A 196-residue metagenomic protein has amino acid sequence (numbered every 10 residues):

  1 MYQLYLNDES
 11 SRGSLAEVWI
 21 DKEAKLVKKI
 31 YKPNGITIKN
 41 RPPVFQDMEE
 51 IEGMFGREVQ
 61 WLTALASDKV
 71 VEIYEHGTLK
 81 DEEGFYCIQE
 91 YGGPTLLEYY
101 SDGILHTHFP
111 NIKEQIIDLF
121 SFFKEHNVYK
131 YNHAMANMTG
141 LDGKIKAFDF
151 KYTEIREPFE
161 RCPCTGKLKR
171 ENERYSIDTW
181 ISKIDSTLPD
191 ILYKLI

Functional and structural regions predicted by a protein language model:
L4-N7, R12-V59: ATP-binding glycine-rich loop module of kinase domains
I20, I30, Y91, T139-G140: Conserved hydrophobic "DFG−1" position in protein kinase catalytic cores
T63, V70-P110: Conserved structural core of kinase catalytic domains
L105-I112, E125-Y129, G140-I196: C-lobe/activation-segment region of protein kinase-like
Q115-F122: Conserved hydrophobic core/spine positions of the Hanks-type protein kinase catalytic domain
Y131-H133: Residue immediately N-terminal to the catalytic "proton-acceptor" Asp in the protein kinase catalytic loop
M135-N137: Conserved protein-kinase catalytic-loop position immediately C-terminal to the HRD catalytic Asp
